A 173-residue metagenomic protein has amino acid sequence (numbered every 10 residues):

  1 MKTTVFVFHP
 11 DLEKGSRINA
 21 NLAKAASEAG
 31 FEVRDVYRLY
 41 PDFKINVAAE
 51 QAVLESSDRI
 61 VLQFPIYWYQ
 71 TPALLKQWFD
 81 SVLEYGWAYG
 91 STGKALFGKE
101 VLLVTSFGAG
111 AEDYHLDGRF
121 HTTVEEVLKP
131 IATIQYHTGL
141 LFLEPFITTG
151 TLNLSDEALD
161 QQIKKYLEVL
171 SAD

Functional and structural regions predicted by a protein language model:
M1-Y89, K164-D173: N-terminal beta1-alpha1-beta2 submodule of the flavodoxin-like/Rossmannoid cofactor-binding fold
T4, A23, S27, L128-D173: Glycine-rich phosphate/pyrophosphate-binding loop and the adjoining helix
P10, G108-E112, T149-L152: A short, flexible beta-alpha/helix-coil linker loop
R17, I45-N46, L116-D117, L154-A158: Short, solvent-exposed loop/turn segments at secondary-structure boundaries
Y40, Y114-F120, G150-N153: Surface-exposed cleft-lining segments at the edges of enzyme active sites
N46, L83, T123-V127, A158-Q162: Soluble or luminal CAZymes and related metallo-dependent hydrolases
L96-L143: Short, glycine-/small-residue-rich phosphate/pyrophosphate-handling segment
